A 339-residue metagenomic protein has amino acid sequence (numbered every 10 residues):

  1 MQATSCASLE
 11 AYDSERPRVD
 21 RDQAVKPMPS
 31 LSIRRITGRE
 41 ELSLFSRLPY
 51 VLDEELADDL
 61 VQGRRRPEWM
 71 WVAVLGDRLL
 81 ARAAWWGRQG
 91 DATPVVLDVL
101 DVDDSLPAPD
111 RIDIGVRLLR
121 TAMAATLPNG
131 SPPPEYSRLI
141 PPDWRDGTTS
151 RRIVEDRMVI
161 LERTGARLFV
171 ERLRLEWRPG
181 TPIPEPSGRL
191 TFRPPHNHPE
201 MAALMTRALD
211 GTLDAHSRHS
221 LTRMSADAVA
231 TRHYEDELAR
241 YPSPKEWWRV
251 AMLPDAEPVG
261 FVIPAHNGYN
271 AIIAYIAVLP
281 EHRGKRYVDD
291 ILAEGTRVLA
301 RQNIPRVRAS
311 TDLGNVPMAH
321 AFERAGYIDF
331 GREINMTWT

Functional and structural regions predicted by a protein language model:
M1-A24, R111-H196, M336: Acyl-donor-binding surface of acyltransferase catalytic domains
C6-D58, P186-A228: Short amphipathic alpha-helix that is part of the acyltransferase structural core
S46-G76, A84, H219-L253: Active-site rim helix/loop that mediates acceptor-substrate recognition in acyltransferases
D59-D143, P254, V262-A271, L279: Conserved donor-binding loop and adjoining core beta-sheet/short helix segment in diverse acyl/aminoacyl transferases
A81, V170-E171, G260, G331: A structural microfeature
A108-L127, V278, G284-R301, A319-R324: Conserved acetyl-CoA-binding loop-helix of GNAT-fold acetyltransferases
R157, L161, F322-E323, Y327: Conserved active-site tyrosine of GNAT-family acetyltransferases
I276-V278, T311: Hydrophobic adenine-recognition pocket in adenosine-nucleotide-binding enzymes
